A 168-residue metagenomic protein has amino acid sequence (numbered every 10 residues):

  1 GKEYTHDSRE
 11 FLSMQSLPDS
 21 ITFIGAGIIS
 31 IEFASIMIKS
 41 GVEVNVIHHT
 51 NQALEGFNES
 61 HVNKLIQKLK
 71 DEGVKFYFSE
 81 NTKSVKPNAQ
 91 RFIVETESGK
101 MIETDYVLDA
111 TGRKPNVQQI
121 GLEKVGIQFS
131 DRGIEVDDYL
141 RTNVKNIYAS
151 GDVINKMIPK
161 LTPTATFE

Functional and structural regions predicted by a protein language model:
K2-L17, I102-E168: FAD-site-proximal beta/loop scaffold in flavoenzymes
L12-S13, P18-T22, I28-I93, E97 (+1 more regions): Rossmann-like dinucleotide-binding cores of NAD(P)H-dependent redox enzymes
A26, L65, Q90, V125-F129 (+1 more regions): Short, surface-exposed, charged/polar-biased interaction segments
